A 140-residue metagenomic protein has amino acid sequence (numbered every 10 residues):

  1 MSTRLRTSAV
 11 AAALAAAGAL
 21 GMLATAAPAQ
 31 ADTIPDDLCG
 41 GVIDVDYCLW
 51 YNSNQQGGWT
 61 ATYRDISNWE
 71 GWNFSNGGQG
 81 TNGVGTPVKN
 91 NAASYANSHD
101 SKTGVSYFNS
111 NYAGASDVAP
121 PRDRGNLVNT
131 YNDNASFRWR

Functional and structural regions predicted by a protein language model:
S2-G21, A27-R140: Compact beta-sheet-dominated domain cores in extracellular/mature segments
